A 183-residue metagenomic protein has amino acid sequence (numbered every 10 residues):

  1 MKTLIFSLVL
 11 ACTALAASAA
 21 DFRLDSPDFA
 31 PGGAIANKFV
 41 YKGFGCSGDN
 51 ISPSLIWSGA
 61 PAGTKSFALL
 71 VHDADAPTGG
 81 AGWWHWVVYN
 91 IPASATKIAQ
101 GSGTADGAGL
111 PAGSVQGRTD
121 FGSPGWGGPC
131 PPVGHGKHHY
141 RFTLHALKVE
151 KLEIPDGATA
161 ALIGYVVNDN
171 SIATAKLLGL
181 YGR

Functional and structural regions predicted by a protein language model:
M1-I5: Positively charged n-region of N-terminal signal peptides that target proteins for export
A11-A16: N-terminal signal peptide c-region/cleavage motif recognized by signal peptidases
S18-R183: N-terminus-centered regions that define maturation/targeting leaders and the start of the first functional domain
